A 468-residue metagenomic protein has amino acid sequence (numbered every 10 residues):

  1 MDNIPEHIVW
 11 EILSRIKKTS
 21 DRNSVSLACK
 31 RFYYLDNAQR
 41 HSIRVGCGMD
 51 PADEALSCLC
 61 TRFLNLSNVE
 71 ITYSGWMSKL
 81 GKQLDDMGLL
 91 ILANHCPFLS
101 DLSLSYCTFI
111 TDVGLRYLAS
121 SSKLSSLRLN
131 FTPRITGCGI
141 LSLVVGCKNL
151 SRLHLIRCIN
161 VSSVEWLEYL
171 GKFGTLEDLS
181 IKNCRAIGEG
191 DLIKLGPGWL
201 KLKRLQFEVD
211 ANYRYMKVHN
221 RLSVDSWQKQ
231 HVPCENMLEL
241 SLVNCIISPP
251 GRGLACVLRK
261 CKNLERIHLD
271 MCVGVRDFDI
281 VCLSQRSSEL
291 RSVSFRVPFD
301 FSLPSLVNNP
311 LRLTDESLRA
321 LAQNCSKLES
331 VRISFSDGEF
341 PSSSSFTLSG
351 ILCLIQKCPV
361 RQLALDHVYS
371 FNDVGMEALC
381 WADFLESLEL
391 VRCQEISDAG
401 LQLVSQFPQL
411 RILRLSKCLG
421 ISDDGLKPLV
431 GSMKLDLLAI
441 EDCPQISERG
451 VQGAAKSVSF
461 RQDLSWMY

Functional and structural regions predicted by a protein language model:
M1-N220, W227-N244, G251, A255-L258 (+6 more regions): N-terminal adaptor-interaction module of cullin-RING ubiquitin ligase components
D2, K82, T108, P133 (+11 more regions): Helix-turn-helix-type domain boundary/helix-start signal
F63, H95-C96, C107, S121-S122 (+14 more regions): Leucine-rich repeat
I71-Y73, V209, V297, I440 (+1 more regions): A generic structural motif
M77, I110-T111, I135-T136, V161 (+12 more regions): Leucine-rich repeat
S105-T108, L129-T132, C184, C245 (+6 more regions): Internal alpha-helical scaffold/solenoid segments in large eukaryotic proteins
V209, N236-L238, N244-I246, L269-M271 (+1 more regions): Eukaryotic tandem repeat interaction scaffolds
L426-Y468: Leucine-rich solenoid repeat scaffolds
